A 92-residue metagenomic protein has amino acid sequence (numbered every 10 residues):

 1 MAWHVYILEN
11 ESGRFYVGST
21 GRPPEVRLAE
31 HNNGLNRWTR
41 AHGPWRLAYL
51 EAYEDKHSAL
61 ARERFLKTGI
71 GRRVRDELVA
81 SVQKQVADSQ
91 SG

Functional and structural regions predicted by a protein language model:
M1-N36, R40-R46, L50-K67, G71-R72 (+1 more regions): GIY-YIG nuclease catalytic motif and its immediate N-terminal context
